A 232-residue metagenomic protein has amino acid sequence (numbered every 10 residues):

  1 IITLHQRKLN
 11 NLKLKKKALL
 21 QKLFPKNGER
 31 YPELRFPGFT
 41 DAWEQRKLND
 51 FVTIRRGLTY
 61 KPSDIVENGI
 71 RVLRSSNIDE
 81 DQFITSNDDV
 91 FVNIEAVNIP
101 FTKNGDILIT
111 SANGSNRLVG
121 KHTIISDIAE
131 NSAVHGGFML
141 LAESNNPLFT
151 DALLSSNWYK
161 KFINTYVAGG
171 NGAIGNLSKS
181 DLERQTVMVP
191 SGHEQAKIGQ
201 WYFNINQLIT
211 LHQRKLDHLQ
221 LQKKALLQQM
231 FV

Functional and structural regions predicted by a protein language model:
L4-D41, R214-V232: Short amphipathic coiled-coil heptad-repeat segments
H5, E44, A196-L208, H212-Q213: Extracellular/lumenal glycan-associated surfaces
R35-G57: Non-catalytic DNA-recognition/assembly elements of restriction-modification systems
P37, V90-N93, L140-E143, R184-V189: Short, well-ordered beta-strand elements within core beta-sheets of diverse protein domains
N49-K61, S76-I107, I124: Sequence-specific dsDNA recognition surfaces
R74-S75, I94-N157: A short beta-sheet element
S132-G137, G169-A196: A short glycine-rich beta-alpha junction/loop motif
